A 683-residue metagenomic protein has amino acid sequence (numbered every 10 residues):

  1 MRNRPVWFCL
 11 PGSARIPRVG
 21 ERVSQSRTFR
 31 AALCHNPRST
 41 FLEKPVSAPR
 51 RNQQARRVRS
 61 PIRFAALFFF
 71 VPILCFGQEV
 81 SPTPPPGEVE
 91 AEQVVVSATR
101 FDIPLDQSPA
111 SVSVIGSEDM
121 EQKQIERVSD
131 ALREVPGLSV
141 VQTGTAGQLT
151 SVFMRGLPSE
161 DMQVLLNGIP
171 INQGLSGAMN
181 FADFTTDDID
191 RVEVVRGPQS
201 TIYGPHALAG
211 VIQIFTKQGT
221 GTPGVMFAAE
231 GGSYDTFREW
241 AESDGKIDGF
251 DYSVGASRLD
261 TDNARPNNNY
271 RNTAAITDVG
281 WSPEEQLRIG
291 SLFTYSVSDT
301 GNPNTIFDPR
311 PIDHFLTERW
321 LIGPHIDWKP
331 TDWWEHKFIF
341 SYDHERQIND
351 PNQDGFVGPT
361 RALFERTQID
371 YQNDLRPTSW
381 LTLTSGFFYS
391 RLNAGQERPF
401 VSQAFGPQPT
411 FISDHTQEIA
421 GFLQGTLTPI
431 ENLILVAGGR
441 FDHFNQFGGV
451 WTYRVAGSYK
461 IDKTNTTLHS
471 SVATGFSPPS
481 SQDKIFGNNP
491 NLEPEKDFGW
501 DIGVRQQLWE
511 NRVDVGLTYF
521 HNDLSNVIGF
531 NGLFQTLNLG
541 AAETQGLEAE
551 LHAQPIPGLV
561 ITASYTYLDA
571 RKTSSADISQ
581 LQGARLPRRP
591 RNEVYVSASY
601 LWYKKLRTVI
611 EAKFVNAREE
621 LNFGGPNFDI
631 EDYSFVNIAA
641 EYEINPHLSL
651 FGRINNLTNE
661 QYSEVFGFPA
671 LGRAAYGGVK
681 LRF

Functional and structural regions predicted by a protein language model:
M1, T428-L435, H521-D523, N538-F623 (+1 more regions): Gram-negative outer-membrane beta-barrel transporters
F64, F69-V135, W281, A553: N-terminal Sec signal peptide and the immediately downstream disordered periplasmic leader that contains the TonB box
S129-Q173, D190: Extracytoplasmic beta-strand/coil segments of soluble accessory domains associated with Gram-negative outer-membrane
I169-R196: Short acidic/polar hinge/loop motifs at secondary-structure boundaries that mediate gating or recognition
S233-D260, R265-D299, D313-E335, P377 (+1 more regions): Transmembrane beta-barrel wall of Gram-negative outer-membrane proteins
F250, W333-P351, T384, S390-R398 (+5 more regions): Membrane-embedded beta-barrel scaffold of Gram-negative outer-membrane proteins
S282, S470, L586-F683: Conserved C-terminal beta-signal and adjacent last beta-strands/turns of outer-membrane beta-barrel proteins
T331, L375-T384, F388-A394, P407-N522 (+2 more regions): Structural signature of Gram-negative outer-membrane beta-barrels, strongest in the C-terminal barrel of TonB-dependent
